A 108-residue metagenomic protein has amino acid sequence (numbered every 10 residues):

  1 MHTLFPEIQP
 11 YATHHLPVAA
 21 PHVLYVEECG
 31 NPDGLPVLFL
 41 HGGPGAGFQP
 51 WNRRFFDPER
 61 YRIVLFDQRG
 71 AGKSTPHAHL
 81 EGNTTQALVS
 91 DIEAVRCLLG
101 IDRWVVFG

Functional and structural regions predicted by a protein language model:
H2-V23, E28: N-terminal cap/lid segment of alpha/beta-hydrolase-fold proteins
T13, C29, L38, I92-R96: A generic structural signal for ordered secondary structure
V18-P76: Conserved HGGG/HGGXW glycine-rich cap/lid loop of the alpha/beta-hydrolase fold
A20, N83-Q86: Conserved phosphate-coordination/catalytic loops
H77-N83: Short glycine-enriched, charge-decorated loop/helix-capping segments at active-site entrances that position
Q86-W104: Conserved acidic catalytic loop of the alpha/beta-hydrolase fold
V106-G108: Short beta-strand immediately N-terminal to the catalytic nucleophile in serine-hydrolase-like folds
